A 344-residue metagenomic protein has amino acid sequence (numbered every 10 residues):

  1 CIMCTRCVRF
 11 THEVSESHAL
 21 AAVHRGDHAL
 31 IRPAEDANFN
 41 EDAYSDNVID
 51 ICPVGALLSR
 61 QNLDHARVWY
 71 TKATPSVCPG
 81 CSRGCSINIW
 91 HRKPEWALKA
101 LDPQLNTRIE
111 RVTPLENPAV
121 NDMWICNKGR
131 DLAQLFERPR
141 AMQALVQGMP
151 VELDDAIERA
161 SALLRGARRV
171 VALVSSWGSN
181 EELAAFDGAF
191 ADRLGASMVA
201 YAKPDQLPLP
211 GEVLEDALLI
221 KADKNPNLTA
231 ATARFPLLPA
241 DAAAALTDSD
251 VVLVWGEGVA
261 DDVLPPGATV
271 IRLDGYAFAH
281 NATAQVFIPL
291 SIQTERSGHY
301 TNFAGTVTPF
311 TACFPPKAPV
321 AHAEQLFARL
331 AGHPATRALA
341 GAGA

Functional and structural regions predicted by a protein language model:
C1, T11, I31, C52 (+7 more regions): Conserved structural-core and active-site-/substrate-pathway-adjacent residues in large, well-folded domains of enzymes
C1-V14, N38-A56, K72-C85, I125: Cysteine-centered iron-sulfur cluster-binding motifs in ferredoxin-type domains/subunits of redox enzymes
I2-R9, V14-H24, V251-V254, D261: Helix-rich, typically C-terminal accessory recognition domains appended to large enzymatic cores
V14-N40, L58-G80, W90-N117, F136-Q147: Non-heme iron-sulfur electron-transfer modules
D27-L30, S59, H65-R67, C85-N88 (+9 more regions): Flexible loop/turn segments at secondary-structure boundaries
A100-R169, V213-L214, I220-A231, P236 (+1 more regions): Cofactor-/ligand-binding subdomain signature composed of acidic, glycine-rich, tryptophan-containing flexible loops
L163, L183-A189, R193-G195, V199-A344: Non-catalytic alpha/beta scaffold blocks inside enzyme catalytic domains
R169-S175: Short glycine-rich phosphate-binding loop at a beta-alpha junction
